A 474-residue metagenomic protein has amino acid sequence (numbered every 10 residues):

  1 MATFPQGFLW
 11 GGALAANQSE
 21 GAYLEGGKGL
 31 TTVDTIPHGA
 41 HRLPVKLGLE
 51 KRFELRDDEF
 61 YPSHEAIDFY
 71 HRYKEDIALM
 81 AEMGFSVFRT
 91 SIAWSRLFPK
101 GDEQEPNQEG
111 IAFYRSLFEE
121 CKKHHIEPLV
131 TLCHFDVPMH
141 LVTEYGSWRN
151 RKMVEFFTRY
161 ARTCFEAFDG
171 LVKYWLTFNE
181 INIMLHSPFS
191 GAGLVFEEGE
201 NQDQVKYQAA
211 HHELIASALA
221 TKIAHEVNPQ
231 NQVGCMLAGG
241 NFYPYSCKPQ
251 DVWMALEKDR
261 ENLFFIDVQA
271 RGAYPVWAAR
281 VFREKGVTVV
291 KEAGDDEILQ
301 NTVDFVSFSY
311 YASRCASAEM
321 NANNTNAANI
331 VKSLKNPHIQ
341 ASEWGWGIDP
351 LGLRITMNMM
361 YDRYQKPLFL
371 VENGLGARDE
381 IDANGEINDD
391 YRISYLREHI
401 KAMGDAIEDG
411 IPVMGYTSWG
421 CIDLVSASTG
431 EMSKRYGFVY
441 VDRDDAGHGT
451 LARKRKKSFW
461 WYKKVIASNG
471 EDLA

Functional and structural regions predicted by a protein language model:
M1-D57, A81, K100-D102, I111-A474: Active-site region of glycoside hydrolase catalytic domains
G7-L9, Y70, V87: A common structural microfeature
D58-R72, R149-R151: Active-site mouth loops of central-metabolism enzymes
E65-A78, P99, G110: Internal amphipathic alpha-helical repeat/solenoid segments
R72-A93, N301-V306: Catalytic domains of carbohydrate-active enzymes, especially glycoside hydrolases
S86, S95-L97, F135-V137: A short acidic, glycine/proline-enriched capping/turn motif at secondary-structure boundaries, especially helix N-cap
I92-P106: Glycine-rich, proline-tolerant flexible connector loops at the mouths of alpha/beta enzymes
